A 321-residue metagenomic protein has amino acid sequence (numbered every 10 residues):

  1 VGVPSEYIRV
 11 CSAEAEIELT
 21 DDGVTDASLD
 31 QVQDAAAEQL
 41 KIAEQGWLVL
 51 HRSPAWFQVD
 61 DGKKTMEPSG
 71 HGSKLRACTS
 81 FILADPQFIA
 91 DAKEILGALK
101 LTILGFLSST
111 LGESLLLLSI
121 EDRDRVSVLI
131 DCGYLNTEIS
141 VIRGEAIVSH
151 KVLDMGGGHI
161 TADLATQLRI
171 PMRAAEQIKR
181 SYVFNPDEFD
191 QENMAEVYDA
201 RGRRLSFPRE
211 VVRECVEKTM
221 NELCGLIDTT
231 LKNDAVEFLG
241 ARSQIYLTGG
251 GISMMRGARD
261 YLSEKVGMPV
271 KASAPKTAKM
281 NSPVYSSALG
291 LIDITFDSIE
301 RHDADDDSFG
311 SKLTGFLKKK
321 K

Functional and structural regions predicted by a protein language model:
V1, L96, L164, I227 (+2 more regions): Residue-level signature of catalytic and energy-coupling elements of molecular machines, predominantly ATP/GTP-dependent
G2, L118-H150, L164, L291: Gly/Thr-rich phosphate-binding beta-strand-loop-beta motif of the actin/hexokinase/Hsp70
V3-P4, L129-N136, I142-E145, D154-G158 (+2 more regions): A short acidic Gly-Thr/Ser loop motif
V3-V128, P171-R173, Q177, F184-R213 (+2 more regions): Nucleotide/phosphate-binding catalytic cleft detector across ATP-hydrolyzing and phosphate-transferring enzymes
D26, D30, S263-L289: Conserved phosphate-binding/catalytic loops in two-lobed NTP-binding clefts
L104, C224, D228-S243: Phosphate/pyrophosphate-binding loops at sites that engage ATP/ADP/AMP, CoA/4′-phosphopantetheine, polyphosphate
D154-P171: A conserved active-site cap/scaffold subdomain adjacent to cofactor or substrate pockets
V183-P186, L239-L262: Glycine-rich phosphate-binding loops at beta-strand->alpha-helix junctions
